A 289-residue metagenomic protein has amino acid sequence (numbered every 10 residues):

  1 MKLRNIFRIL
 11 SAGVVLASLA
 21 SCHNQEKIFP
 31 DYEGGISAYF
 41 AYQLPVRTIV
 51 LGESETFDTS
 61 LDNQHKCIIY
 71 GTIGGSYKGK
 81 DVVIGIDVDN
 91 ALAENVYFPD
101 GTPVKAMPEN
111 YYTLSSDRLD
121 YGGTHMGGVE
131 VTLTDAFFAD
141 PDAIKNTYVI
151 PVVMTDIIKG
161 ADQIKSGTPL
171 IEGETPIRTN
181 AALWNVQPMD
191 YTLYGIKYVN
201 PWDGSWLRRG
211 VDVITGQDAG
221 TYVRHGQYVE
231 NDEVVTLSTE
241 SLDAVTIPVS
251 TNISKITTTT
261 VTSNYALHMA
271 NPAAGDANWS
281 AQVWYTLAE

Functional and structural regions predicted by a protein language model:
M1-L10: Bacterial N-terminal signal peptides that target proteins for export
L3, H23-R118, M126-G128, D135-I150 (+1 more regions): Intrinsically disordered, low-complexity regulatory regions in eukaryotic proteins
G13-V14: Alpha-helical transmembrane spans of integral membrane proteins, capturing the lipid-embedded, hydrophobic core of TM
A17-S21: C-terminal motif of bacterial Sec signal peptides marking the signal peptidase cleavage site
